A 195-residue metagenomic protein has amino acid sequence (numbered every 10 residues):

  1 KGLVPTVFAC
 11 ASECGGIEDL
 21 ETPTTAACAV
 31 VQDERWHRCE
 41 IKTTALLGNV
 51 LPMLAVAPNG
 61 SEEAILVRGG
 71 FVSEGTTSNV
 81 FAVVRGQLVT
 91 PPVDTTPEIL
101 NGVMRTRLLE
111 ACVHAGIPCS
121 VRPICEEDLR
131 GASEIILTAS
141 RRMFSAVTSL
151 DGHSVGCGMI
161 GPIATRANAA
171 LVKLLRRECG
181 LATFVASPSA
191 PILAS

Functional and structural regions predicted by a protein language model:
K1-S195: Helix-start/capping segments and mature chain N-termini
